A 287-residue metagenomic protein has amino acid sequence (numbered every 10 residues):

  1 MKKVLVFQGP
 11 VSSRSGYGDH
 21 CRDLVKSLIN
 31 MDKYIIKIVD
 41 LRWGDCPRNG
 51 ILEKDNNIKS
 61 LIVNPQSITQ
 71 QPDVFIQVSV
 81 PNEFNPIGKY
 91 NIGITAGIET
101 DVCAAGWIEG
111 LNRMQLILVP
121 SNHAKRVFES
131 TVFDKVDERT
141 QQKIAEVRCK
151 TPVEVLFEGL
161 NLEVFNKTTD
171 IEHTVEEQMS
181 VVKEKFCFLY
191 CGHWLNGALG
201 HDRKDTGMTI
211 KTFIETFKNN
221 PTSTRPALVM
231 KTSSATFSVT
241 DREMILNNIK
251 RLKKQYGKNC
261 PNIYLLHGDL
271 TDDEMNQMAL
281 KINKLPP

Functional and structural regions predicted by a protein language model:
M1-P72, P221-T222, A227: N-terminal pre-catalytic "stem/leader" segment of glycosyltransferase-like enzymes
V6-G9, K37-D40, I76-S79, F157 (+2 more regions): Short beta-strand segments
V6-Q8, D45-F128, D273-E274: Extended catalytic core of nucleotide-activated donor transferases of GT-like folds
V11-R14, V25, L41-C46, V80-F84 (+7 more regions): Short, solvent-exposed loop/turn segments at secondary-structure junctions
H20-R22, K26-S27, L162-N276, L280-K281: Conserved catalytic-core segment of nucleotide-activated headgroup transferases in glycan assembly
Q77, K284-P287: Replace "UDP/GDP/ADP/TDP-sugars" with "nucleotide-sugars
Q115-P152, L162, E172-H173, N247: A short, active-site helix/loop in glycosyltransferases that binds the activated sugar's phosphate group
